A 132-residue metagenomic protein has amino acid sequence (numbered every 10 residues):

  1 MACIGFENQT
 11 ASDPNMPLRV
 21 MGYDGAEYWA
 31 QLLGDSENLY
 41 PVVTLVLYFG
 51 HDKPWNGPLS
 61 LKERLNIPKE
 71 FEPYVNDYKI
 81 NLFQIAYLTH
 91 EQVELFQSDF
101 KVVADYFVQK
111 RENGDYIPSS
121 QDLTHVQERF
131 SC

Functional and structural regions predicted by a protein language model:
M1-C132: Elongated, amphipathic alpha-helical interaction scaffolds
